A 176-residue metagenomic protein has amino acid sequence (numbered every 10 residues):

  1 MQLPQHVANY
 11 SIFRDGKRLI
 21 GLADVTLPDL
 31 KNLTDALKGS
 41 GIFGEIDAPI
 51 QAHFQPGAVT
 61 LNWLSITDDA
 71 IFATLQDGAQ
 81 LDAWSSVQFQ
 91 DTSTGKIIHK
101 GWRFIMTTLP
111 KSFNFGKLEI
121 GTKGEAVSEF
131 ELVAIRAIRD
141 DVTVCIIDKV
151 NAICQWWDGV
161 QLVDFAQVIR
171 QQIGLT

Functional and structural regions predicted by a protein language model:
M1-D35, D158, D164-T176: Polar/acidic, low-complexity leader/linker segments enriched in S/T/G and N/D
L3-V7, F54-A58, Q76-D82, I97-H99 (+1 more regions): A general secondary-structure signal for short beta-strands and their flanking turns/coil in non-transmembrane regions
L19, L37-G44, K123, Q171: Eukaryotic N-proximal low-complexity acidic segments or loops
L19-V25, K96-T108, I146-D148: Short amphipathic beta-strand/extended segments with alternating polar/hydrophobic composition
V25-Q55: A positional/architectural concept
D47-T67, T122-I135: Oligomerization/assembly interface segments of phage tail-like spikes and tubes
A58-S112: A contiguous binding-surface segment within folded domains or other stable secondary-structure elements
L109-T176: Mixed-charge, glycine-accented linear interaction segment located at domain edges/termini
